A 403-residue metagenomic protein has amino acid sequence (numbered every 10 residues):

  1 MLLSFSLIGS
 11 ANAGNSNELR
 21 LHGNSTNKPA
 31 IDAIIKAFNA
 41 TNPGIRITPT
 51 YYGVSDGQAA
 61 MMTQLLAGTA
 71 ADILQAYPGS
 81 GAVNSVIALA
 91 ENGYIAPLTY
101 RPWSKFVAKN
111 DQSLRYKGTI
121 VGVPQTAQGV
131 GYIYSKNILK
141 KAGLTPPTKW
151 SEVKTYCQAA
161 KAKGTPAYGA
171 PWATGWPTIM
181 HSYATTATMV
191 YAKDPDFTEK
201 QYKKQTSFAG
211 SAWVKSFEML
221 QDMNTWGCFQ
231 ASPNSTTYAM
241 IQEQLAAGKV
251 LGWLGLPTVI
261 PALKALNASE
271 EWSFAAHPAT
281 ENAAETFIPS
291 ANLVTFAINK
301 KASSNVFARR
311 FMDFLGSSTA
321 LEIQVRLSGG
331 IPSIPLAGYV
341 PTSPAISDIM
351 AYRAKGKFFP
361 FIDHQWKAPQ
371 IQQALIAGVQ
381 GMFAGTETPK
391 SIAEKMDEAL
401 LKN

Functional and structural regions predicted by a protein language model:
L3-A88, Y100, S104, A268 (+4 more regions): Conserved N-terminal structural module of periplasmic/extracytoplasmic solute-binding proteins
A40, A67, A142, K264-S328 (+3 more regions): Extracytoplasmic/periplasmic substrate-recognition and gating elements
Q64, D72, A76, T99-I138 (+3 more regions): A structural signal for short loop-to-beta-strand junctions that line the ligand-binding cleft of periplasmic/secreted
G79-V130, K154, A160, H181 (+1 more regions): Hinge/lid segment of periplasmic solute-binding proteins
K109, A275-A276, V325-A374: Long, aromatic- and glycine/proline-rich binding clefts that accommodate carbohydrate-like moieties
V121-P124, K154-Q205: Extracytoplasmic/periplasmic solute-binding protein
K140, A351-N403: Conserved C-terminal helix/tail region of periplasmic/extracytoplasmic solute-binding proteins
Y202-P233: Glycine-centered hinge/linker elements that transmit conformational signals in sensory and ligand-binding systems
